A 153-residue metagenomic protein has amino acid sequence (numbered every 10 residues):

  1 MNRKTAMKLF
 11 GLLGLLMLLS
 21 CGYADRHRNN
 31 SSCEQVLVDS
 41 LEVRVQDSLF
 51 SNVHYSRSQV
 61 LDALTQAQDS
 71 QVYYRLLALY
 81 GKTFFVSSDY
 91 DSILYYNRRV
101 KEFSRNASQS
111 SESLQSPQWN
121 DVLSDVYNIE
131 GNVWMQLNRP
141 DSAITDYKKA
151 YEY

Functional and structural regions predicted by a protein language model:
N2-F10: Bacterial N-terminal signal peptides that target proteins for export
F10-L18: Bacterial N-terminal signal peptides
C21-Y153: A "functional boundary" signal
